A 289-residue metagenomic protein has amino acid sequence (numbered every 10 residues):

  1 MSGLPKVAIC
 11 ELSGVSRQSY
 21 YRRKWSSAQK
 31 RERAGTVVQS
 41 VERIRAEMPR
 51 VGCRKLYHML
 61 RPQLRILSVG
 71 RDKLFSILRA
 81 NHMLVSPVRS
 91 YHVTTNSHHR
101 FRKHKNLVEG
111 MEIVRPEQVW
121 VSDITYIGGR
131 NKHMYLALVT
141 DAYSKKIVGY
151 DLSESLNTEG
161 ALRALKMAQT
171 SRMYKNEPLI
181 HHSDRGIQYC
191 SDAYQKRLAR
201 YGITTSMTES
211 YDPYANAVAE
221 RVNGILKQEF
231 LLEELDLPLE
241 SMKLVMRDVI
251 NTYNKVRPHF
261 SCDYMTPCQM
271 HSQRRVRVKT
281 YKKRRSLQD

Functional and structural regions predicted by a protein language model:
M1-A8, L12, Y281-D289: Charged, often Cys/His-bearing segments associated with DNA-binding zinc-finger transcription factors
I9-S13, Y20, V41, L56 (+14 more regions): Mobile genetic element proteins and their domesticated derivatives, centered on retroelements and DNA transposons
C10, R17-R115, T266-R275: Basic, flexible linker segments flanking DNA-binding modules in nucleic acid-interacting mobile-element proteins
R50, R65-I66, E112-V114, G129-R130 (+3 more regions): Conserved, non-catalytic sequence blocks in retroelement Pol enzymes and Pol-derived host proteins
L67-L138, G160-M167, S171-P178, K283-D289: Mobile-element integrase/transposase regions, centering on the N-terminal DNA-binding/Zn-coordinating module
T95-S97, S183-R185, S191-Q195, T205-K227 (+2 more regions): RNase H-like two-metal-ion nuclease catalytic core shared by retroviral integrases and related mobile-element nucleases
D141-A142, S153-N157: A short acidic/small-residue loop/turn micro-motif
A199-I203, I225-D289: C-terminal domain-tail junction helix/linker
